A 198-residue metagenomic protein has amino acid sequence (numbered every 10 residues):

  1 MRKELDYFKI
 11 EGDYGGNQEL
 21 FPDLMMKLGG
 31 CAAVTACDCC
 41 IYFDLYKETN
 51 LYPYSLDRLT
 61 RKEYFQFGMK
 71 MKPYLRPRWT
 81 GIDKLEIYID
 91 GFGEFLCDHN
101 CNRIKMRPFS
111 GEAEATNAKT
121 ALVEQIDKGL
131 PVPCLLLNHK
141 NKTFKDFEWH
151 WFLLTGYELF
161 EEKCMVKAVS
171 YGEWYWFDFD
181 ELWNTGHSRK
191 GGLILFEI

Functional and structural regions predicted by a protein language model:
M1-I87: Active-site-adjacent structural segments surrounding the nucleophilic cysteine of cysteine proteases and isopeptidases
L20, K145, T155-I198: Noncatalytic regulatory segments and standalone regulatory/sensor domains
D38, N138-N141, E173-Y175: Solvent-exposed loop/turn segments at secondary-structure junctions within structured extracellular/periplasmic domains
L45, T49, H99, K140 (+1 more regions): Conserved catalytic or regulatory cores that recognize and/or transform ribose-phosphate-containing ligands
K70, Y74, G91, F95 (+2 more regions): Residues that form generic nucleotide/phosphate-binding pockets
L75-G111: Hydrophobic, well-structured mid-protein blocks that either form specific transmembrane helices
E112-K167, E197: Active-site-adjacent substructure of cysteine-protease-like catalytic cores
